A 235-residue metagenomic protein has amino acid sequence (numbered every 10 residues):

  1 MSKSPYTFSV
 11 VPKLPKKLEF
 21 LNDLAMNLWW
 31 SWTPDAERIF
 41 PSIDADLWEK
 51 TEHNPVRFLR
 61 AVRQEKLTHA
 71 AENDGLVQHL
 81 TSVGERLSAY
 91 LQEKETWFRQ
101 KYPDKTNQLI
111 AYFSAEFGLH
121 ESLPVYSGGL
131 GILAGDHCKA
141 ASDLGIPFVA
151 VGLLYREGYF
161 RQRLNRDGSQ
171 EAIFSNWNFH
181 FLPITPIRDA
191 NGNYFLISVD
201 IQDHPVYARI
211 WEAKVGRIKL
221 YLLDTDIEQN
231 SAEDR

Functional and structural regions predicted by a protein language model:
M1-R235: Catalytic cores of carbohydrate-active enzymes across secretory and cytosolic contexts
